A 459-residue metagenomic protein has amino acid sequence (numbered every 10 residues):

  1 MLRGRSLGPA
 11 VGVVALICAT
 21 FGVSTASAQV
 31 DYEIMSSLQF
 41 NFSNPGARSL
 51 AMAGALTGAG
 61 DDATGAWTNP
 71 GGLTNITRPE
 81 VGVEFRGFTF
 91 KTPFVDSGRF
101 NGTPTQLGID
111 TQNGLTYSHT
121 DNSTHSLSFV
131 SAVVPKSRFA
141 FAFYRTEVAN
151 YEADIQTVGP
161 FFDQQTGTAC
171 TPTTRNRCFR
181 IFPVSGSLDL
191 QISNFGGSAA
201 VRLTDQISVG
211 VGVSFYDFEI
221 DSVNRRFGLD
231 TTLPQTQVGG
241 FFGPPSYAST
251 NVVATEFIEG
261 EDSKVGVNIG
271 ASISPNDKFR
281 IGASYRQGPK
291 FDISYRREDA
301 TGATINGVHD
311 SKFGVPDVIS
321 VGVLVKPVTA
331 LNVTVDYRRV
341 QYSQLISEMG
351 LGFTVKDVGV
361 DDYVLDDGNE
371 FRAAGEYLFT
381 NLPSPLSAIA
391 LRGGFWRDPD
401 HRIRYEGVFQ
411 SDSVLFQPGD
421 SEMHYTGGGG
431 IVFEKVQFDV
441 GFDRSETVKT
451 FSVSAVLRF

Functional and structural regions predicted by a protein language model:
M1-P9: N-terminal secretory signal peptides that target proteins for export/translocation
A10-G22: Bacterial N-terminal signal peptides
A26-E152, D367, Q417-P418: N-terminal, post-signal peptide beta-strand-biased segments of exported outer-membrane/organellar beta-barrel and other
Q29-L50, S126-F129, V133-F459: Outer-membrane beta-barrel porins/channels
